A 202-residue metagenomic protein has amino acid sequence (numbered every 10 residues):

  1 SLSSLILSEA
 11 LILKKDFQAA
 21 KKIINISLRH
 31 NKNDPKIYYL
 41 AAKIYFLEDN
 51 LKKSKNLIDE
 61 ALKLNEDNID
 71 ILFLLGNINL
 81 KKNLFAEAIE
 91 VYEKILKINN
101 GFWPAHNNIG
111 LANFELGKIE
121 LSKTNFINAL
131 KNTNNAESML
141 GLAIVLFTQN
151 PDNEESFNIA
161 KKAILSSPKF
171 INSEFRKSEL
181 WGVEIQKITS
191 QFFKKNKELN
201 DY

Functional and structural regions predicted by a protein language model:
S1-L2, D34-K36, I69-D70, F85 (+3 more regions): Helix-start (N-cap) detector for alpha-helical repeat units in TPR-like alpha-solenoids, especially tetratricopeptide
I6, L40, L74, N108 (+2 more regions): Canonical tetratricopeptide repeat
E9, K43, N77, L111 (+1 more regions): Residue-level recognition of tetratricopeptide repeat
L13-I26, L47-E60, K81-K94, E115-N128 (+1 more regions): Structural signature of tandem alpha-helical TPR/SEL1-like repeats, specifically the intra-repeat loop/turn
H30, L64, I98, K131-T133 (+1 more regions): Structural marker of alpha-solenoid helical repeat scaffolds
E66-L116: Ligand/cofactor pocket segment of small-molecule handling proteins
K162-Y202: Terminal, low-structured helical/coil segments at or just beyond the last alpha-helical repeat
